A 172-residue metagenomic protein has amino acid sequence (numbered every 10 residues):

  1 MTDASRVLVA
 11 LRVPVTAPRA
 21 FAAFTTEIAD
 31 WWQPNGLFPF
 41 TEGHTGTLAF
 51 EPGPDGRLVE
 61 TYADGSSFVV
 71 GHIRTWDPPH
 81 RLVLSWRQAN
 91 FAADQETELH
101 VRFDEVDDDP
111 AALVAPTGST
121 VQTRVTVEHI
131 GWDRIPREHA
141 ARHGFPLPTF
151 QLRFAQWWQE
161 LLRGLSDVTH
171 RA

Functional and structural regions predicted by a protein language model:
M1-T45: Hydrophobic ligand-binding cavity/cleft-lining segments
R6-L8, S67-G71, D94-H100: Short, surface-exposed coil-to-beta transition loops
A10-P14, A49, T61, R102: Generic structural detector for well-ordered beta-strands
A20-F24, L58, I73, L84 (+3 more regions): Hydrophobic pocket/interface hotspot
T25-A29, P78, R163: Solvent-exposed alpha-helix faces
T41-G46, R163-A172: Short, highly charged C-terminal tails/helix-capping segments
E42-Q88: Glycine-rich portal/gate segments that line the openings of hydrophobic small-molecule binding cavities
A89-Q156: Beta-strand/loop substructures that line and gate deep hydrophobic ligand-binding cavities in soluble
